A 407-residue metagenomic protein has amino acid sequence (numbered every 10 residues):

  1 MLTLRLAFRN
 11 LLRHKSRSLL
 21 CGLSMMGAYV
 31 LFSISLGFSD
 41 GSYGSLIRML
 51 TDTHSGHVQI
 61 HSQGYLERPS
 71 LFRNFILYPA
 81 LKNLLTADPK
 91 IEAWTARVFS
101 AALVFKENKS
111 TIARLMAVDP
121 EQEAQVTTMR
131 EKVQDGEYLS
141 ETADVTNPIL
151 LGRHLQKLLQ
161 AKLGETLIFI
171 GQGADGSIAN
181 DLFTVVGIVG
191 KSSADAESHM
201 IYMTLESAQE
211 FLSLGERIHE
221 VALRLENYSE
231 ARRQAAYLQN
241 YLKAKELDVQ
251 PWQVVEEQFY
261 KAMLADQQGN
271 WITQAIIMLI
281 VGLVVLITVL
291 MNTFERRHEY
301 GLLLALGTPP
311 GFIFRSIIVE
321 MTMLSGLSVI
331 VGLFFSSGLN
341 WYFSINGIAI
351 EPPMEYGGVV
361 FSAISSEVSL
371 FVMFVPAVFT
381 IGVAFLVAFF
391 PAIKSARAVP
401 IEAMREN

Functional and structural regions predicted by a protein language model:
M1-S33, Y43, D52, G311 (+1 more regions): N-terminal Sec/SRP start-transfer signal
K15-S42, L264-E299, T322-V331, F379-L386: Hydrophobic alpha-helical transmembrane segments of multi-pass inner-membrane transport and secretion
V30-V58, N340-N346: Alpha-helical transmembrane segments
Q63, R73-E216: A structural signal for hydrophobic secondary-structure junctions, strongest on transmembrane helix-loop-helix units
G173-N270, I277: Mechanotransmission and gating elements of multispan inner-membrane complexes involved in transport and envelope
L290, E299-F343: Transmembrane alpha-helical interface segments in multi-pass membrane proteins
R315, I330-V375, F389: Short helix-loop junctions at transmembrane helix boundaries
V368-N407: C-terminal membrane-exit region of the final transmembrane helix in multipass inner-membrane proteins
